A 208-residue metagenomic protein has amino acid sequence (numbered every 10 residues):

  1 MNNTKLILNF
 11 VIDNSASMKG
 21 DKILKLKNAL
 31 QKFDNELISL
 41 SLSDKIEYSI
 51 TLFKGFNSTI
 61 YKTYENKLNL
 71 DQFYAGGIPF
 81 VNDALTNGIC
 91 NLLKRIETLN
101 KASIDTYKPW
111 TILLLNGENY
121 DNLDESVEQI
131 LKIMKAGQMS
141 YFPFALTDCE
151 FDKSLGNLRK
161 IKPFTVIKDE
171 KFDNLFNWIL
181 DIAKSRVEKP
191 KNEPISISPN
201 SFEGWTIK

Functional and structural regions predicted by a protein language model:
M1-N2, L37-S43, L93-D105, I133: Surface-exposed acidic, glycine-flexible loop patches that form ligand/cofactor-binding and adhesion interfaces
N2-Y61, G88, T111: Von Willebrand factor
K19-G20, N119-E125, D152-K153: Extracytoplasmic/secreted cell-surface and envelope-processing proteins
F33-E36, S126-G137: Catalytic-core regions built around general acid/base machinery
K45-Q72, D152-R159: Short beta-strand-loop
S58, L68-Y107, D121, S140-S154 (+1 more regions): Von Willebrand factor
K108-L115: Acidic beta-strand-to-loop metal/phosphate-binding motif
P143-I207: Von Willebrand factor A/integrin I-like adhesion domains
